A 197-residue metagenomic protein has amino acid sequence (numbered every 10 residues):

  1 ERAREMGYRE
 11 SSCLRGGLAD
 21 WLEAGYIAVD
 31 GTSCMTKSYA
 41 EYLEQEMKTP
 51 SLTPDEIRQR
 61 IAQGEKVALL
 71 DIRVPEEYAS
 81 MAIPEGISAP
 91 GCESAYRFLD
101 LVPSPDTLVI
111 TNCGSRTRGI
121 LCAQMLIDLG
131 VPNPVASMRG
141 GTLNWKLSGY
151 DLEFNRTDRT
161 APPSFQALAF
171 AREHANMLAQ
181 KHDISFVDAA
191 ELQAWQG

Functional and structural regions predicted by a protein language model:
E1-G197: Cytosolic catalytic domains that perform sulfur/thiol-centered chemistry
